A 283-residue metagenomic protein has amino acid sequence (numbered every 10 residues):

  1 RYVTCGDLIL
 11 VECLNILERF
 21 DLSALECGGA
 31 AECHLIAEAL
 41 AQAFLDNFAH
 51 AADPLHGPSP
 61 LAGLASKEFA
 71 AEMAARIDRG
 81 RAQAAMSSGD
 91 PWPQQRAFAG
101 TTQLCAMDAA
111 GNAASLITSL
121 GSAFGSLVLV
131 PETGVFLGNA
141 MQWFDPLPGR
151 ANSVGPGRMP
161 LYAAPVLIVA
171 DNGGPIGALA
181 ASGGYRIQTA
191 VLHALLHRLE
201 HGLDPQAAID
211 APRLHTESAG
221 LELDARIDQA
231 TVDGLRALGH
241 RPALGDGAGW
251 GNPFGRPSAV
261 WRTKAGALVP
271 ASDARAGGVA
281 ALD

Functional and structural regions predicted by a protein language model:
R1-D7, T101-C105, S115-V128, A181-Q188: Glycine-rich phosphate/pyrophosphate-binding beta-alpha loops
T4, P93-A97, G155-L161, A248-N252: Short Gly/Pro-enriched turn/cap motifs at secondary-structure boundaries
N15-E18, A181-L203: Alpha-helical support elements that line or immediately flank enzyme active sites and cofactor-binding pockets
R19-L120, E132-T133, L244-D246: Internal maturation/activation junctions in enzymes
R76, A82-A85, P91, F98-A99 (+1 more regions): Cofactor-centric catalytic regions
A110, R158, V191, E200-G251: Extended C-terminal subregions enriched in glycine
N112-G177, H201, P205: Active-site rim segments in enzyme catalytic domains, especially the processed small/beta chain of N-terminal
